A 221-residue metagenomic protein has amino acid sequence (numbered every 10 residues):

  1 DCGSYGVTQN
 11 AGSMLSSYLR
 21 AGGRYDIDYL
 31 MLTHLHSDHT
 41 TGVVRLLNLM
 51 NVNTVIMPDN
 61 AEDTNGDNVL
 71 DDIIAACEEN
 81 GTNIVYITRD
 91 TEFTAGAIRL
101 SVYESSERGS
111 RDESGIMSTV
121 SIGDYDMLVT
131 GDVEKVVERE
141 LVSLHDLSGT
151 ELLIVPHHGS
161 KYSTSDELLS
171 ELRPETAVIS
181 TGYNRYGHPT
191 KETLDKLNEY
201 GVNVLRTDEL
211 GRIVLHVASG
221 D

Functional and structural regions predicted by a protein language model:
D1-D221: Non-globular, low-confidence helical/coil segments that flank catalytic cores
